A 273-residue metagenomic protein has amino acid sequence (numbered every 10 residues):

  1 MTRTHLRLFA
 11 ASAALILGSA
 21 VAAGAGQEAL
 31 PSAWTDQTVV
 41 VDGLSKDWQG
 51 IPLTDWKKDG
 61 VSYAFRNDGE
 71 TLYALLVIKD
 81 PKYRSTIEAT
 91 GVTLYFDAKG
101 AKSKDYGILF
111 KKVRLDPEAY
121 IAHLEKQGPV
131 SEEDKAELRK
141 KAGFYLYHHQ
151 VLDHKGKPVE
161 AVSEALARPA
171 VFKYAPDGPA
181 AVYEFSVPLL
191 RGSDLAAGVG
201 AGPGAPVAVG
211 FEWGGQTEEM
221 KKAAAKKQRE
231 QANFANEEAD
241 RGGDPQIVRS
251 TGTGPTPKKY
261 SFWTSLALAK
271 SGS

Functional and structural regions predicted by a protein language model:
M1-A11: Bacterial N-terminal signal peptides that target proteins for export
T4-L6, G18, T253, L266: Serine/threonine-rich, low-complexity intrinsically disordered segments
F9-A20: Bacterial N-terminal signal peptides
G24-S273: Structural preference for beta-rich elements and adjacent junctions enriched in aromatics
